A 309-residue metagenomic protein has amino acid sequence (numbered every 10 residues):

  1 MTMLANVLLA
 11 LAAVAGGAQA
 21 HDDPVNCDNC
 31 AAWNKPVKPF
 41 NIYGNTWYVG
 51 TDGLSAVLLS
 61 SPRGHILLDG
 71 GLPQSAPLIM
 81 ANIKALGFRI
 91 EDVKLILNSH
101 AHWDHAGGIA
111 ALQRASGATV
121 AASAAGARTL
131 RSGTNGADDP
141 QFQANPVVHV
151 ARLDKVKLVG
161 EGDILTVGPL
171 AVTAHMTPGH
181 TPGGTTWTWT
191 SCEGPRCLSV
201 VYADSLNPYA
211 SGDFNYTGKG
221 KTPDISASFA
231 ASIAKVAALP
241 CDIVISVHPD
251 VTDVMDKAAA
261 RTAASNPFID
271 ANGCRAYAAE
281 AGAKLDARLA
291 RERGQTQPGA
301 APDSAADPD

Functional and structural regions predicted by a protein language model:
M1-A10: Sec-dependent signal peptide recognition, specifically the positively charged N-region followed immediately by
A15-G17: N-terminal signal peptide c-region/cleavage motif recognized by signal peptidases
H21-C27, K35-P36, N41-G44, D92 (+3 more regions): Metallo-beta-lactamase
A32-L86, I90, T186-Y209, D213: Conserved beta-strand hairpin/beta-sheet module of binuclear metal-dependent hydrolase folds, prominently
N45, L59, D69, I79 (+7 more regions): Divalent metal-coordination and catalytic microenvironments
H65, L72-Q74, D154-K155, I164-V167 (+3 more regions): Metallo-beta-lactamase
Q74-P77, K84-I164, A263, I269-D270 (+1 more regions): Active-site HxH/HxHxD metal-binding segment of metal-dependent hydrolases
S265-D309: C-terminal regulatory/interaction regions
